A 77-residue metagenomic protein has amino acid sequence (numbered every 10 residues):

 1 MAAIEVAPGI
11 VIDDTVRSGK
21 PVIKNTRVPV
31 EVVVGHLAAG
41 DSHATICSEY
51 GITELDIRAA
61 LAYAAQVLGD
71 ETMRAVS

Functional and structural regions predicted by a protein language model:
M1-A2: Hydrophobic packing positions characteristic of elongated beta-solenoid/beta-helix-type spike/fiber shafts
V6-V28, E71-V76: Short, Lys/Arg-enriched anionic-surface-contact patches
V28-S77: Long, charge-rich, low-complexity alpha-helical segments
